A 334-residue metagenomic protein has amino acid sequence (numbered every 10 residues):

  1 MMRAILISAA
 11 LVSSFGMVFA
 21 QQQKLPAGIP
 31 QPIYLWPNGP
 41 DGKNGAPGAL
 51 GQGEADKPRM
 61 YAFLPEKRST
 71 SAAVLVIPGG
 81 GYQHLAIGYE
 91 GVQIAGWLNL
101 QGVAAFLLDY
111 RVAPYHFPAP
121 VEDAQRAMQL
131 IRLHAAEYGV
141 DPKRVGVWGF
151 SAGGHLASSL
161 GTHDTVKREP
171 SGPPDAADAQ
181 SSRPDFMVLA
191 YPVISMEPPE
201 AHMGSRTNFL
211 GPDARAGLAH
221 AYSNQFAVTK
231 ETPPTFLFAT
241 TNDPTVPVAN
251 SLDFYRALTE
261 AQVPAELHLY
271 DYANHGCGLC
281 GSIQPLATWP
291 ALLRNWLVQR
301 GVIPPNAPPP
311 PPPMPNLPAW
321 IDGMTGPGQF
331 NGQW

Functional and structural regions predicted by a protein language model:
Q22-R68, A72: N-terminal cap/lid segment of alpha/beta-hydrolase-fold proteins
P58, P173-A177, P212-A227, T232-P233: Active-site nucleophile elbow and catalytic-triad environment of alpha/beta-hydrolase enzymes
F63, F238, V248-W334: C-terminal catalytic histidine-bearing segment of alpha/beta-hydrolase fold enzymes
T70-G80: Short beta-strand element of the alpha/beta-hydrolase
A86-G88, V92-I94, L107-P142, C280-T288: Catalytic nucleophile-loop/oxyanion-hole region of alpha/beta-hydrolase and closely related hydrolase-like folds
R126-S205, A219-H220, N224, W320-G323: Primarily recognizes the serine-hydrolase "nucleophile elbow" in alpha/beta-hydrolase and SGNH/GDSL folds
M196, N242-V246: Acidic catalytic loop of the alpha/beta-hydrolase fold
E231, L237-A239, D243: Short beta-strand/loop motif that positions the catalytic acidic residue of the alpha/beta-hydrolase fold
